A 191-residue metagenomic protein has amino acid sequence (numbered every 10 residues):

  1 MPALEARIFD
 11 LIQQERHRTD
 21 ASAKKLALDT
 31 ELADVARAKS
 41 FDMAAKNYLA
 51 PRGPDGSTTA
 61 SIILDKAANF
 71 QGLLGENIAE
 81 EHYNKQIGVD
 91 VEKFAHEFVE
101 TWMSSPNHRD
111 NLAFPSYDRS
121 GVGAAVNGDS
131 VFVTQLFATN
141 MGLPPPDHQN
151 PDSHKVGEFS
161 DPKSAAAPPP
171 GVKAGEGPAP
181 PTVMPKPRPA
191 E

Functional and structural regions predicted by a protein language model:
M1-K66, P115-G121: Short, well-ordered surface patches within globular domains
E5, F9, T59-A60, G75 (+3 more regions): Low-complexity, intrinsically disordered short peptide segments enriched in small/polar/basic residues
A44-K46, I87-G88, P144-P146: Short, solvent-exposed loop/turn elements at domain surfaces
P51-R52, N69, W102-M103, N127-G128 (+2 more regions): Glycine-rich loops and low-complexity Gly/Arg-rich segments that provide flexible linkers or classic glycine-based
T58-N140: A well-ordered secondary-structure block
A138-E191: Low-complexity, Gly/Ser/Thr/Pro-rich intrinsically disordered linker/tail segments
